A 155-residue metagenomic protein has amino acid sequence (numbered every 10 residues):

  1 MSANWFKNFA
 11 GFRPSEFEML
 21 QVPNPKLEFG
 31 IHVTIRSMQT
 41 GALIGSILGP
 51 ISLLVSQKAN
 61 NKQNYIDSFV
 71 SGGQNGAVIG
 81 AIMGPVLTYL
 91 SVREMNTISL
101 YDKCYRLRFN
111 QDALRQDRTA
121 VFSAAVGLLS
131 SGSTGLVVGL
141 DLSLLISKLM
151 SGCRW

Functional and structural regions predicted by a protein language model:
M1-I47, N61-N64, M150-W155: Intrinsically disordered, low-complexity N-proximal targeting/linker segments that flank membranes
G41, G76, G80, F122-S123: Periodic glycine anchor positions in long extracellular repeat architectures
I44-N61, L129-S130, L145: Juxtamembrane "helix exit" motif at the C-terminal ends of alpha-helical transmembrane segments in multi-pass membrane
P50-A59, P85-M95: Membrane-helix exit/interface motif
Q57-Y65, C104-Y105: Perimembrane loop-to-helix junctions flanking transmembrane segments
S71-V92: Hydrophobic alpha-helical membrane-embedded segments
L90-W155: Membrane-interacting alpha-helical segments
